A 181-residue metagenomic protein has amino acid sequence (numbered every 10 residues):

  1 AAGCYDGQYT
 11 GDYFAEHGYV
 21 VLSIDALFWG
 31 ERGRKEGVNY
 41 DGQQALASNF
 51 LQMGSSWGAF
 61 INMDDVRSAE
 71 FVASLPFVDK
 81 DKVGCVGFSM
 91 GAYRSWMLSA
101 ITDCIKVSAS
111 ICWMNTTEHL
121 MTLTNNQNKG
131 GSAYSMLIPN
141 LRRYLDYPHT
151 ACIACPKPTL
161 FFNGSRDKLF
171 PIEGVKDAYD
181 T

Functional and structural regions predicted by a protein language model:
A1-M63, S68, A73, H119-T122: Cap/lid segment of the alpha/beta-hydrolase catalytic domain
D25, V86, I111-C112, F162: Alpha/beta-hydrolase-fold catalytic nucleophile elbow
Q44-A45, N49-M53, R67, K106-A151 (+1 more regions): Mobile cap/lid helix-loop segments that gate and shape the active-site cleft of serine hydrolases
F77-S89: Alpha/beta-hydrolase fold nucleophile elbow
G87-M97: Glycine-rich nucleophile elbow surrounding the catalytic serine of serine-hydrolase chemistry
A100-K106: Conserved hydrolase catalytic core segment
A154, F161-N163: Short beta-strand/loop motif that positions the catalytic acidic residue of the alpha/beta-hydrolase fold
R166-F170: Acidic catalytic loop of the alpha/beta-hydrolase fold
